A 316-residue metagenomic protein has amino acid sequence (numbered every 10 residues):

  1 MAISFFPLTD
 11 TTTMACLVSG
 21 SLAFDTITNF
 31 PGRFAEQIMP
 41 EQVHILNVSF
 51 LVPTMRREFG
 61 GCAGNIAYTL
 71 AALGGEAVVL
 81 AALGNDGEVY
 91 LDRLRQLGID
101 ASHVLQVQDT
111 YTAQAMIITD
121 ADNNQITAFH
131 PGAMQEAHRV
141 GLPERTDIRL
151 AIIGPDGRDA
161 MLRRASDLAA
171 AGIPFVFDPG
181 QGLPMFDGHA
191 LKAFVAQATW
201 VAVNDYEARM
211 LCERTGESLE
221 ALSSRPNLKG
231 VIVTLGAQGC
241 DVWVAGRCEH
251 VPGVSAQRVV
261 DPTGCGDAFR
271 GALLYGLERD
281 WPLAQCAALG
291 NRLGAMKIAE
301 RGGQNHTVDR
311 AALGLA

Functional and structural regions predicted by a protein language model:
I3-V78, V89, V259: Glycine-rich phosphate/adenosyl-contacting loop at the front of the ribokinase-like
F5-T11, G216-A316: Conserved phosphate-binding/catalytic region of the ribokinase-like
C16, E76-A77, A101, F175 (+1 more regions): Hydrophobic anchor at the start of a short beta-strand that flanks the dinucleotide cofactor-binding loop
L22, D156, A268: Active-site metal-binding loops of divalent metal-dependent hydrolases
D25, E76-H103: A glycine-rich beta-to-alpha transition motif near the start of alpha/beta enzyme domains, typified by
L80-N85, S102-T112, S223, I232-L235 (+1 more regions): Beta-strand->loop->alpha-helix junctions that form or flank phosphate-binding loops in nucleotide-handling enzymes
S102-V107, A115-D159: Conserved phosphate-binding/catalytic loop of the ribokinase/pfkB sugar-kinase fold
L162-V176, G180-H250, R258: Conserved phosphate/ATP/ADP-binding segment of small-molecule kinases
